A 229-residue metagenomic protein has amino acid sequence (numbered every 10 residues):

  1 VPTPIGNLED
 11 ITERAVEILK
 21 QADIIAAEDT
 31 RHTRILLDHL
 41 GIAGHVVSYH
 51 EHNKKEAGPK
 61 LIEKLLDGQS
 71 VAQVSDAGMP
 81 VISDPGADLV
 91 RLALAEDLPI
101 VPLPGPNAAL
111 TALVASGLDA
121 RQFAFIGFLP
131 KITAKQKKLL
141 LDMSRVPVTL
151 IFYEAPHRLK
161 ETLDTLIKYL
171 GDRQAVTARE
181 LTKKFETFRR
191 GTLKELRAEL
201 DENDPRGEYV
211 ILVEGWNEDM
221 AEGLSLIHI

Functional and structural regions predicted by a protein language model:
V1-H52: Glycine-rich, flexible N-terminal cofactor/catalytic loop recognition
I5-G6, D76-P80, P156-R158, K183 (+1 more regions): Short glycine-rich anion-binding loops that position phosphate/pyrophosphate groups of nucleotides and phosphorylated
L19-I25, D97-V101, V148-L150: Short active-site oxyanion
L61-N107: Glycine/small-residue-rich loop that forms an oxyanion/phosphate-binding "nest" at active or ligand-binding sites
D88-V146: Class I SAM-dependent methyltransferase SAM-binding "motif I" and its flanking Rossmann-like core
Q136-L140, L159-D204: Anionic-ligand binding region
D204-N217: C-terminal edge-of-domain segments
I227-I229: Conserved small/polar residues in nucleotide/adenosyl-binding loops
